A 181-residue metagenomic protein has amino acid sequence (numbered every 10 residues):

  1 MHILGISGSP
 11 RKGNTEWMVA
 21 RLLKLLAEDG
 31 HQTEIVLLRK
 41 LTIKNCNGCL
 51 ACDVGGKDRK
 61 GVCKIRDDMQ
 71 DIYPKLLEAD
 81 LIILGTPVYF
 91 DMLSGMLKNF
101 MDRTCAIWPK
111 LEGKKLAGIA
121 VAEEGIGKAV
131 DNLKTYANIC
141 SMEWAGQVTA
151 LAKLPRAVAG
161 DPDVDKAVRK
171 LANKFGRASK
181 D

Functional and structural regions predicted by a protein language model:
M1-T86, D91-N99, A106, V158-D181: N-terminal beta1-alpha1-beta2 submodule of the flavodoxin-like/Rossmannoid cofactor-binding fold
L4-G5, L116, L154: A short, mixed-charge helix-start or loop-turn motif at secondary-structure junctions
R39, G85, A122, A150-L151: Conserved residues at the C-terminal ends of beta-strands
A106, K110-A150: Short, glycine-/small-residue-rich phosphate/pyrophosphate-handling segment
Y136-N138, L154, K174-F175: Alpha-helical membrane-embedding segments and immediately adjacent membrane-interface amphipathic helices
A152-V158: A short acidic, helix-capping loop that chelates divalent metal ions and anchors anionic groups
